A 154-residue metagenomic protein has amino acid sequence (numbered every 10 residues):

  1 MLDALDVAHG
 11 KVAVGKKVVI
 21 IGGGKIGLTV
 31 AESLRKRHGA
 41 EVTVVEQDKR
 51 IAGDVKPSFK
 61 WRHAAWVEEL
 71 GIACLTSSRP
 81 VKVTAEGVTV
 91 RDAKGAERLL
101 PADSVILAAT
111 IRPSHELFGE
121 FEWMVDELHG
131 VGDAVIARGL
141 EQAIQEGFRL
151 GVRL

Functional and structural regions predicted by a protein language model:
M1, G71-A73, S78, L128: Short, conserved active-site loop motifs that form the nucleotide-linked donor/cofactor pocket
M1-V55, R91-L154: Rossmann-like dinucleotide/flavin-binding elements
D54-P57, W66: Short alpha-helix adjacent to the SAM-binding motif of class I
K60-H63, G147-R149: Short, hinge-like loop/turn segments at secondary-structure boundaries
H63-I72: Helical element adjacent to the flavin cofactor pocket in flavoenzyme catalytic cores
A73, V81, R98-L100: Residues that recognize and position ribonucleotide moieties
T76-G87: A conserved short coil-to-beta-strand element within the FAD-binding core of flavoproteins
